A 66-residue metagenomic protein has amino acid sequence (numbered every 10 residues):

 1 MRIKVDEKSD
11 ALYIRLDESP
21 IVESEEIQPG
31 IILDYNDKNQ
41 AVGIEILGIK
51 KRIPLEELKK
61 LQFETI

Functional and structural regions predicted by a protein language model:
M1-K4, I44-I46: Short low-complexity stretches enriched in small and charged residues
R2-I3, E7, L12-E26: Structured beta-strand/loop patches that form or line metal/cofactor-binding pockets in enzymes
E7, Y35-N36: Short, acidic, Ser/Thr-enriched surface-loop or helix-capping motifs
S9, Q28, E56-L58: Short connector loops at helix/strand junctions that flank enzyme active sites, especially segments positioning acidic
G30-L33: Hydrophobic/aromatic beta-strand elements that line small-molecule binding cavities or substrate pockets in beta-rich
K38-T65: C-terminal structural segments of small proteins and small subunits
